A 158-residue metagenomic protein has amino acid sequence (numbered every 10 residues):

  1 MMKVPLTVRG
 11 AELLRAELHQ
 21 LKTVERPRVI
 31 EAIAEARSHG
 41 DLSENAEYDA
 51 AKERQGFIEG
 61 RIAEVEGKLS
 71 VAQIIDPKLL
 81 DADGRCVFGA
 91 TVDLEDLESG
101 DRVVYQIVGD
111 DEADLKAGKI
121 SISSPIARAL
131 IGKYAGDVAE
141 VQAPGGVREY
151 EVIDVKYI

Functional and structural regions predicted by a protein language model:
M1-A63, K68, I158: Helix-rich terminal scaffold detector
A72: Short, conserved loop-to-beta-strand elements that form functional interface hotspots
I75-I158: Non-DNA-binding regulatory cores of transcription-related proteins, predominantly C-terminal effector-binding
